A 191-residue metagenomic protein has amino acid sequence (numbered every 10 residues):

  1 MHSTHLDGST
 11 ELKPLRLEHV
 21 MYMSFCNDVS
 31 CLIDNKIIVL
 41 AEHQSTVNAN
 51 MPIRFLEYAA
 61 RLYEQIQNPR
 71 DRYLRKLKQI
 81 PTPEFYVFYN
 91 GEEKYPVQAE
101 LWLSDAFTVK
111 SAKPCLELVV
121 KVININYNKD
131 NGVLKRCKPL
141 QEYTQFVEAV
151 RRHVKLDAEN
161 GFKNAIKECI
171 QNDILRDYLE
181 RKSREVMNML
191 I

Functional and structural regions predicted by a protein language model:
M1-I191: Elongated, amphipathic alpha-helical interaction scaffolds
